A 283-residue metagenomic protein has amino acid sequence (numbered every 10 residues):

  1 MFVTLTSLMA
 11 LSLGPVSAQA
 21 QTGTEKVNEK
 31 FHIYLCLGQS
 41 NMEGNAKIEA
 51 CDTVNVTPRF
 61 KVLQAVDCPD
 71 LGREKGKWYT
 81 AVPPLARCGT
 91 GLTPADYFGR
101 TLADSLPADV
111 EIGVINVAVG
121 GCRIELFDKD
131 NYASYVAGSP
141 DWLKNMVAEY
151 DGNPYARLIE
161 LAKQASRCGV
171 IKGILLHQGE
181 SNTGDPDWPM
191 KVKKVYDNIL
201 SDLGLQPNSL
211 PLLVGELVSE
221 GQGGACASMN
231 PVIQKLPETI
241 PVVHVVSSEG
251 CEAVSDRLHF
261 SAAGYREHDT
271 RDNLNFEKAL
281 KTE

Functional and structural regions predicted by a protein language model:
M1-T22: Bacterial Sec-dependent N-terminal signal peptides
Q21-E283: Cell-envelope and extracellular/periplasmic
